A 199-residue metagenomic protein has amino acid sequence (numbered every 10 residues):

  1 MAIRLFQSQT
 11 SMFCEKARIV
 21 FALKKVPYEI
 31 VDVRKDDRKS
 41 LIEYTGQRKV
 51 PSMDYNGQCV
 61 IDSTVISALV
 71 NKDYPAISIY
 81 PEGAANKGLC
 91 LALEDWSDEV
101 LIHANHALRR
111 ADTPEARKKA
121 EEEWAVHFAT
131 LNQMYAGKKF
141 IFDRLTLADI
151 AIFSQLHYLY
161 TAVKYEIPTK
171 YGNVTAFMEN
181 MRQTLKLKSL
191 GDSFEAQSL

Functional and structural regions predicted by a protein language model:
M1-K118: GST-like domain detector, emphasizing the conserved glutathione-binding G-site in the N-terminal thioredoxin-like
V50, A76, G137-K138, F153 (+1 more regions): Alpha-helix C-caps/helix-loop-beta hinges
I77-E82, A104-N105, F140-R144, S189-D192: Short, hydrophobic secondary-structure boundary micro-motifs
G88, A92, A151, Q197-L199: Amphipathic alpha-helical surface "interface" segments used for docking/oligomerization or membrane association within
S97-E179: GST-like fold's C-terminal all-alpha helical module
E166-L199: Long hydrophobic alpha-helical segments typical of transmembrane helices together with their membrane-interfacial
